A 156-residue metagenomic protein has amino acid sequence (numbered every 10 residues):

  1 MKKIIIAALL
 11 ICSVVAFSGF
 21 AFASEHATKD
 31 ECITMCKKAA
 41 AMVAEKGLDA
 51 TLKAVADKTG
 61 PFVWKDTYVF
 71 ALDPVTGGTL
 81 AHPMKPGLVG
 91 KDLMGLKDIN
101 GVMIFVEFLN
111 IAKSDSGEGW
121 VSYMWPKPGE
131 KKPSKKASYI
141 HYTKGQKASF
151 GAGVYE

Functional and structural regions predicted by a protein language model:
K2-V14, S18-E156: N-terminal membrane-sensor/transducer module of prokaryotic signaling receptors
